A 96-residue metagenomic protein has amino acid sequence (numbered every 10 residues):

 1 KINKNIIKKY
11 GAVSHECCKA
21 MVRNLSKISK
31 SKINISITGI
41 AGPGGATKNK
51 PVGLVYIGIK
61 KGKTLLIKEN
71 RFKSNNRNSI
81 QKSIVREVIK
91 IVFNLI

Functional and structural regions predicted by a protein language model:
K1-I96: Short alpha-helical segments enriched in small residues
